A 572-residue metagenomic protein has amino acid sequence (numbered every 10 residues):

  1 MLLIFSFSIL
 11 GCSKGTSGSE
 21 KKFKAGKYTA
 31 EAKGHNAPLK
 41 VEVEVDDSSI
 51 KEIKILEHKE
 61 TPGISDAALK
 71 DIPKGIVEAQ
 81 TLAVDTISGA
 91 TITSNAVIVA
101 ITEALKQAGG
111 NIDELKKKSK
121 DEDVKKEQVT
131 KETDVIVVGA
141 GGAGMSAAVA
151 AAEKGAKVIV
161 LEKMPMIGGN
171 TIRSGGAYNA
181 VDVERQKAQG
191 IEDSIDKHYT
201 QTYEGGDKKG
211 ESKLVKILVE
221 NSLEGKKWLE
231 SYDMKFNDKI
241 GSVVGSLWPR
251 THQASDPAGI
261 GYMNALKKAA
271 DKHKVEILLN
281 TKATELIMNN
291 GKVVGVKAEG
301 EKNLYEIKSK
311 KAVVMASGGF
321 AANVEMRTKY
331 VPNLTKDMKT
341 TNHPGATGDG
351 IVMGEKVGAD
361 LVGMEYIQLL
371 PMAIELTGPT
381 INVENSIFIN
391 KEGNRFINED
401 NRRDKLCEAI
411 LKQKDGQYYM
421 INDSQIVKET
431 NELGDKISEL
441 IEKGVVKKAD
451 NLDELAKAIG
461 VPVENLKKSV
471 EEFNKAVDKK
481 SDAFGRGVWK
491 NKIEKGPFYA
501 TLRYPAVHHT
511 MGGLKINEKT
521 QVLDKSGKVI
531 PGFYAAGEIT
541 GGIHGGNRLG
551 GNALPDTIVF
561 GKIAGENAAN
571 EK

Functional and structural regions predicted by a protein language model:
G18-E122: Active-site- and interface-proximal helix/loop "cap" or "latch" segments in soluble metabolic and energy-transducing
T130-V160, A569: N-terminal Rossmann-like FAD-binding beta1-loop-alpha1 element of flavoenzymes
K157, M166-E276, N280-K282, R395 (+2 more regions): Conserved N-terminal/central alpha/beta ligand/cofactor-binding core
A254-K311, I351, V357: Helical element adjacent to the flavin cofactor pocket in flavoenzyme catalytic cores
E285, N465-N547: A glycine-rich dinucleotide-binding beta-alpha-beta segment and adjacent secondary-structure elements that constitute
G300-K302, K308-M372, I563: Glycine-rich loop(s) and the adjacent beta-strand/alpha-helix scaffold that form part
R327-V352, T501, T540-K572: A conserved FAD-binding loop/helix module that cradles the flavin
I351-E355, D360-V461: An anion/pyrophosphate-binding glycine-rich loop and adjacent beta-alpha core in soluble alpha-beta enzymes
